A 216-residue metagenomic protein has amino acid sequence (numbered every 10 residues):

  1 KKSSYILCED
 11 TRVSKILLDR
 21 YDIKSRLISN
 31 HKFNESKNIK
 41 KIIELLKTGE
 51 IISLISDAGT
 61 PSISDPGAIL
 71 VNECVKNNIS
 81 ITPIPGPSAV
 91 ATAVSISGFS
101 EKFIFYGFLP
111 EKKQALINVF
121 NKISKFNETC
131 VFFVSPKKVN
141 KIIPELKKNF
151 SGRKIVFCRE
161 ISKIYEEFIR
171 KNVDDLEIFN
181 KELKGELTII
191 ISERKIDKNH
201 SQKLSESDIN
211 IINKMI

Functional and structural regions predicted by a protein language model:
K1-N30: Glycine-rich, flexible N-terminal cofactor/catalytic loop recognition
K2-I6, N78-T82, E128-C130: Short active-site oxyanion
E9, N30, I55-D57, T82-I84 (+1 more regions): Structural motif
R12-S14, G59-T60, A89, K138 (+1 more regions): Alpha-helix capping/helix-boundary segments
I28-S36, L109-K113: Conserved helicase motor
I39-S88, T92: Glycine/small-residue-rich loop that forms an oxyanion/phosphate-binding "nest" at active or ligand-binding sites
E50-I51, T129, F133-I216: A contiguous loop/helix-start segment that scaffolds small-molecule binding in enzyme catalytic cores
I69-F126: Class I SAM-dependent methyltransferase SAM-binding "motif I" and its flanking Rossmann-like core
